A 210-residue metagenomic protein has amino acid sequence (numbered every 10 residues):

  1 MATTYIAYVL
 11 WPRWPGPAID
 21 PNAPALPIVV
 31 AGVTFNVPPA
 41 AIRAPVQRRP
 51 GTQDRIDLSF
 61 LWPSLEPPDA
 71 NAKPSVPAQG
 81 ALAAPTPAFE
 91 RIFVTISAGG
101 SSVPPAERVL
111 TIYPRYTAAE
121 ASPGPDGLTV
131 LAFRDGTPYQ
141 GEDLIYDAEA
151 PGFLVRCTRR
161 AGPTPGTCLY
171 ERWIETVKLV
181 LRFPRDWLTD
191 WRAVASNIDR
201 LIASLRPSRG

Functional and structural regions predicted by a protein language model:
M1-V9: Hydrophobic membrane-insertion alpha-helices, especially the h-region of bacterial N-terminal signal peptides
Y8-I28: Ser/Thr/Pro/Gly-rich low-complexity linker/stalk segments immediately outside membranes or between
L26-V30, I145, Y170-R172: Short acidic-hydrophobic surface loop/beta-edge motif
T34-R91: Extracytoplasmic/periplasmic/luminal assembly and interaction segments in envelope/secretory/respiratory proteins
A41, R159-A161, F183-R185: A mature extracytoplasmic/lumenal domain signature
P77-G166: Non-cytosolic head/periplasmic domains of membrane-anchored proteins
G162-V180: Extended hydrophobic
E175-G210: Surface-exposed amphipathic alpha-helical segments
